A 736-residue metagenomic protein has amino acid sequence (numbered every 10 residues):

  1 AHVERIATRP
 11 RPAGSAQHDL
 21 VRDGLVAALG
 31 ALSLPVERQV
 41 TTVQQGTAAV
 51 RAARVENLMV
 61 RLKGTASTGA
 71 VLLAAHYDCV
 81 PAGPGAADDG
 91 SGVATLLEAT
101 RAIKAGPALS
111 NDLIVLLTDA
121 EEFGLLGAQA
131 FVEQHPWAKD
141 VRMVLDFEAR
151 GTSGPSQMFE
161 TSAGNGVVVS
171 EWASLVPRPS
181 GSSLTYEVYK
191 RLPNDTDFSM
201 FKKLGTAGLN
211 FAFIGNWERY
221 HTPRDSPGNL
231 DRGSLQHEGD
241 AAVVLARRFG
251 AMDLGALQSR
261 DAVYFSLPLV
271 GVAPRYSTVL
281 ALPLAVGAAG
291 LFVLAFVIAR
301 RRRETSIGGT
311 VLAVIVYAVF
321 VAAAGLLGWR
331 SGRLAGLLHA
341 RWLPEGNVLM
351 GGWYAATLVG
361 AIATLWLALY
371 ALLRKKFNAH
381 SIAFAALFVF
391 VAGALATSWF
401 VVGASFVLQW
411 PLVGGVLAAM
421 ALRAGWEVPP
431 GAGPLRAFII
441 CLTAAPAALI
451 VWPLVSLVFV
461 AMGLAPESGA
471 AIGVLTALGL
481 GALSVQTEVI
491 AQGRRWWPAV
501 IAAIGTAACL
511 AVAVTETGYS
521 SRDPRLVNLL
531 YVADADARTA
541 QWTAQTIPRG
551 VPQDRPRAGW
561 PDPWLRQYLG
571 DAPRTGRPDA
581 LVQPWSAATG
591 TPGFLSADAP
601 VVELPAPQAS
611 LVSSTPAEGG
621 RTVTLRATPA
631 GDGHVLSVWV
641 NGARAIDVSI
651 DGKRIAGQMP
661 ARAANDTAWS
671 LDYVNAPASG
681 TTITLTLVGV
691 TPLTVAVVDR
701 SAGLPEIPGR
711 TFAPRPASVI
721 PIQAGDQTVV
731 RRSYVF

Functional and structural regions predicted by a protein language model:
A1-P274, S637-G642, D647-S649, K653-G689: Soluble extramembrane regions of membrane proteins in the secretory/endomembrane system
A1-V3, A105, P136-W137, A273-L280 (+3 more regions): General structural signal for secondary-structure boundaries
D23-A49, A53-R61, V93-A94, S174 (+1 more regions): Extracytosolic and intramembrane catalytic regions of membrane-associated proteins in envelope/secretory systems
A82-A86, D112-L116, P177-G181, R495-V500 (+3 more regions): A generic short-segment signal for beta-strand/edge and adjacent turn/coil regions
F131-Q134, A251-L254, E516-T517, D598 (+1 more regions): Intrinsically disordered, low-complexity boundary segments flanking structured domains
K139-M158, A281-R302: C-terminal domain-closing interface element
L267-V286, G346-A355: Juxtamembrane/start-of-transmembrane alpha-helix segments at the extracytoplasmic/lumenal side of membrane anchors
G287-S586: Alpha-helical transmembrane segments of integral membrane proteins
